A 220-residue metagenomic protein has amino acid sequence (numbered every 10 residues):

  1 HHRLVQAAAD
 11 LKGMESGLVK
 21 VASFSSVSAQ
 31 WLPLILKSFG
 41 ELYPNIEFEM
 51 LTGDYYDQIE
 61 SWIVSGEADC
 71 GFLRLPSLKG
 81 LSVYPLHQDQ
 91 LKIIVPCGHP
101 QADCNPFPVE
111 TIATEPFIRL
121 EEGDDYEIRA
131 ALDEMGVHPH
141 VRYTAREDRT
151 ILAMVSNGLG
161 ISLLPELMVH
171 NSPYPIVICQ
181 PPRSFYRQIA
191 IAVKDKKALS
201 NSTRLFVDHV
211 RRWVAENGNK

Functional and structural regions predicted by a protein language model:
H1-K20, G40-E41, K79-Y84, D103 (+1 more regions): Short helix-loop hinge/linker segments at domain boundaries
K12-G13, G80-F117, E121, N201: Flexible hinge/capping segments at coil-to-helix
S16-L78, A145: Central regulatory/effector-binding core of bacterial HTH transcription factors
L18-A22, G71, I94, I118 (+2 more regions): Short, well-ordered beta-strand segments
W31, V177-K220: A late-sequence structural motif
Y43, K79-P85, D89-Q90, C104 (+1 more regions): Beta-alpha-beta core module
D54-I59, V64-E67, G123-V177: Hydrophobic hinge/microswitch elements
Q101, E115-G136, L199-V207, N217-G218: Secondary-structure junction motif
